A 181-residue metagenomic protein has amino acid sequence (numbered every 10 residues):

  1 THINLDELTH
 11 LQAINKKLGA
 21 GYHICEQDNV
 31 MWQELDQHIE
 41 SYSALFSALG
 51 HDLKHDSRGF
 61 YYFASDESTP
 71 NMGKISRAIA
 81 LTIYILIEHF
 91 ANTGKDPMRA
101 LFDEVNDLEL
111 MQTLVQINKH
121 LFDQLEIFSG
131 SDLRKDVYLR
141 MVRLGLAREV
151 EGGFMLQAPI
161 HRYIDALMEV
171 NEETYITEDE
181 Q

Functional and structural regions predicted by a protein language model:
T1-G73: Eukaryotic partner-binding/assembly regions in large regulatory complexes
L11-C25, A91, P97, L101 (+2 more regions): Leucine-rich, amphipathic alpha-helical/linker segments
G21-V30, R99-L125: Short acidic, hydrophobic short linear motifs in intrinsically disordered regions
E34-Y42, L125-R143: Short amphipathic alpha-helical interaction segments
L49-H55, Y138, V142-G152: A short, conserved structural fragment
H55-L110, I117: Short basic alpha-helical hairpin corresponding to helix-turn-helix/winged-helix-like nucleic-acid-binding
F60-A64, G153-A158: Minor-groove-contacting beta-hairpin "wing" of winged helix-turn-helix DNA-binding domains
K74-A78, P159-Q181: Short, amphipathic alpha-helical interaction segments positioned at domain boundaries
